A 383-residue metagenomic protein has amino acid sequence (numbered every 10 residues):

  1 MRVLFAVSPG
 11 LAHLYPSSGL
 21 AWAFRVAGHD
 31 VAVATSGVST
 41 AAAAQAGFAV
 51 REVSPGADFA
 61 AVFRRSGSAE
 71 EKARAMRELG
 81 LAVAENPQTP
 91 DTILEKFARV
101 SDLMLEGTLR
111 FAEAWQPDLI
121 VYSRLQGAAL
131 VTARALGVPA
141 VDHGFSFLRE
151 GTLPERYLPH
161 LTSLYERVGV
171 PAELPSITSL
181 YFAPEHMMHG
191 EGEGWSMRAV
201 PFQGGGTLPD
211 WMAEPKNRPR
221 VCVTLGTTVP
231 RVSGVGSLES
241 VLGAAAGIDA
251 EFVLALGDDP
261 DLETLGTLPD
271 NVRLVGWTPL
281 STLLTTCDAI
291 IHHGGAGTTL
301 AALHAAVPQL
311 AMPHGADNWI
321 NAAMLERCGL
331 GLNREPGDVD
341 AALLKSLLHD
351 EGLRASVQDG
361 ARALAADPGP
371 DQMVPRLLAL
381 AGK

Functional and structural regions predicted by a protein language model:
M1-V53: N-terminal subdomain of nucleotide-sugar transferases
A32-T89: Conserved nucleotide-sugar phosphate-binding/catalytic loop shared by glycosyltransferases and other
S39, V53, F59, F63 (+1 more regions): Conserved nucleotide-sugar donor-interacting segment of glycosyltransferase catalytic cores, predominantly GT-B
Y165-S196: A short, active-site helix/loop in glycosyltransferases that binds the activated sugar's phosphate group
R198-A289: Donor-nucleotide binding loops and adjacent catalytic segments primarily of GT-B fold Leloir glycosyltransferases
V275-M324: A donor-sugar binding/catalytic signature common to diverse glycosyltransferases and related nucleotide-sugar
A316-K345: Change "using UDP/GDP/dTDP sugars" to "using nucleotide sugars
S346-K383: C-terminal amphipathic helix plus adjacent low-complexity, charged tail appended to glycosyltransferase catalytic
